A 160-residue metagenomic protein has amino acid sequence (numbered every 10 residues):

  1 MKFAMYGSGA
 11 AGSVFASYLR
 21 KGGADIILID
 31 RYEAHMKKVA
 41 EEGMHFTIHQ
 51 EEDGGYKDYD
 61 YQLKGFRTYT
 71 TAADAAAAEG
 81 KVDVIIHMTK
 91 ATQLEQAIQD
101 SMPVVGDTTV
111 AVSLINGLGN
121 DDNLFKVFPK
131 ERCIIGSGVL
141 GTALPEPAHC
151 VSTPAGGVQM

Functional and structural regions predicted by a protein language model:
M1, D83, G156: Nucleotide donor/acceptor-binding cores
M1-D58: NAD(P)+-binding Rossmann beta1-loop-alpha1 motif at the extreme N-terminus of oxidoreductases
M5-A10, V14, I115, I134 (+1 more regions): Short glycine/serine/threonine-biased micro-segments
I26, V112, G157-V158: Hydrophobic beta-strand segments of well-ordered beta-sheets in folded domains
Y61, R67-V151: Rossmann-like NAD(P)(H) cofactor-binding subdomain of soluble oxidoreductases
K64-G65, G156: A generic secondary-structure signal marking the coil-to-beta-strand transition
A148-M160: Short beta-strand and adjoining strand-loop segment in the mid-core of the Rossmann-like NAD(P)-dependent dehydrogenase
